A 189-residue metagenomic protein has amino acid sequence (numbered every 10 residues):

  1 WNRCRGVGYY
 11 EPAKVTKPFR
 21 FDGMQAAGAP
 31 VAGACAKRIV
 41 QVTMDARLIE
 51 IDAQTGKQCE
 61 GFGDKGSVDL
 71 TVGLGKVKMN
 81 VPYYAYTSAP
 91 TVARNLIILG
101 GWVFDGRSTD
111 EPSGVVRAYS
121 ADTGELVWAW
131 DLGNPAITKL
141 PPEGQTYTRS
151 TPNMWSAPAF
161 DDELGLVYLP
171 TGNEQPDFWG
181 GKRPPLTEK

Functional and structural regions predicted by a protein language model:
W1-R47, P82-T109, S113-V115, Y147-G180: Repeat-blade elements of multi-bladed beta-propeller folds
K17-F19, G23, K57-M79, E125-L132 (+1 more regions): Aromatic (tryptophan-biased) beta-strands that constitute blades/sheets of beta-rich domains
M44-D45, A53-Q54, G63-D64, G73 (+4 more regions): An acidic- and aromatic-residue-enriched active-site/binding cleft used to recognize and process polar
D45, I51, T55-G56, P112-L126 (+2 more regions): Beta-propeller blade signature
D52-A53, C59, G63, V92 (+2 more regions): Short, acidic, Ser/Thr-enriched surface-loop or helix-capping motifs
C59, T71, K78-P82, D110 (+4 more regions): Solvent-exposed, non-transmembrane amphipathic alpha-helical segments
K76, K182-R183: Peri-catalytic substrate-binding/gating loops that frame the active-site cleft of hydrolases
L140-P141, F178-K182: Short acidic, glycine/proline-rich loop/turn micro-motifs
